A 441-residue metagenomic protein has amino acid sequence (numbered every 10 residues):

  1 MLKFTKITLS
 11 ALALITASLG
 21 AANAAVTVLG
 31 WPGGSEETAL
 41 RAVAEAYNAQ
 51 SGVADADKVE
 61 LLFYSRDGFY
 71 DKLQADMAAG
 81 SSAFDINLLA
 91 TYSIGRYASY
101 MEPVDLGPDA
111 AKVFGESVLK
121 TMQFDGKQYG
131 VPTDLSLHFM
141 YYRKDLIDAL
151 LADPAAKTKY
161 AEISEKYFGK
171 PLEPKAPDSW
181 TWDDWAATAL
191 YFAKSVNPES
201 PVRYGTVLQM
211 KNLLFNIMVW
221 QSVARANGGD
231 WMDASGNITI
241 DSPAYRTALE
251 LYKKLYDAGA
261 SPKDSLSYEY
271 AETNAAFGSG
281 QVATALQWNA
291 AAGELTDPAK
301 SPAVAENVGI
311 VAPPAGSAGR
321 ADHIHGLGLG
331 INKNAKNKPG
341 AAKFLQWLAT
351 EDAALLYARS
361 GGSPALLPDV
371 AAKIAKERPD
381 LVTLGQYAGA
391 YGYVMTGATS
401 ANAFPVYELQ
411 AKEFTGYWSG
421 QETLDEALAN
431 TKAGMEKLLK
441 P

Functional and structural regions predicted by a protein language model:
V26-T27, A46, S51-S117, T121-Q123 (+8 more regions): Extracytoplasmic "Venus flytrap"/periplasmic binding protein-like
V26-V43, Y64-D67, S136, K211-L214 (+2 more regions): Extracytoplasmic "Venus flytrap"
G30-W31, N48, I94, I217-N227 (+1 more regions): Extracytoplasmic/periplasmic substrate-binding proteins
G34-K58, Y141, Q410, L428: Short, polar/charged alpha-helical segment
A49, D55, F124-F215, G229-S265 (+2 more regions): Helix-loop-helix "hinge/cap" segment bordering the ligand-binding cleft or interdomain interface
D55, G126-Q128, L146, D257-A260 (+4 more regions): Extracytoplasmic/periplasmic substrate-recognition and gating elements
L89-Y141, D145-P154, D183, N216 (+4 more regions): Hinge/lid segment of periplasmic solute-binding proteins
M122, E306-A312, A358-G416, P441: Long, aromatic- and glycine/proline-rich binding clefts that accommodate carbohydrate-like moieties
